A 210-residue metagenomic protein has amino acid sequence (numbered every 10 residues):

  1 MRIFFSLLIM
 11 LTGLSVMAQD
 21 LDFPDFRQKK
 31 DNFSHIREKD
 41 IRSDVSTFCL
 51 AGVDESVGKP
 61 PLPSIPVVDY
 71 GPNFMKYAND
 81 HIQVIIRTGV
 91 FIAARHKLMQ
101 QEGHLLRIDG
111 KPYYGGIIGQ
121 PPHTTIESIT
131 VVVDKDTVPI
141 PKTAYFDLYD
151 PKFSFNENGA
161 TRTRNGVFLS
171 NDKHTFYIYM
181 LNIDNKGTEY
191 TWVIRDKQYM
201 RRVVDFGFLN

Functional and structural regions predicted by a protein language model:
M1-F4, Q19: Positively charged n-region of N-terminal signal peptides that target proteins for export
I3-T12: Sec-dependent N-terminal signal peptides
L14-A18: Sec/Tat signal peptide C-region and signal peptidase I cleavage site
Q19-N210: Exposed acidic/polar residues on beta-strands and adjacent loops within beta-sheet cores, strongest in beta-propeller
